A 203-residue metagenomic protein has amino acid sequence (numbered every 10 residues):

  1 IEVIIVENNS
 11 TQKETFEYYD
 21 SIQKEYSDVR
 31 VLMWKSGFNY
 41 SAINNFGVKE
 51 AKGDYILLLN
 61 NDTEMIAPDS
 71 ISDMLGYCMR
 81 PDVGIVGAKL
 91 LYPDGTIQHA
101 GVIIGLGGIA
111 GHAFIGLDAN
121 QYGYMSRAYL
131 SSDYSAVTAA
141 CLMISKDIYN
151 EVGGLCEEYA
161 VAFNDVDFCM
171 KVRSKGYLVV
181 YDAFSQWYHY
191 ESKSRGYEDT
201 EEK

Functional and structural regions predicted by a protein language model:
I1-S36: Acidic donor-binding segment of Leloir-type glycosyltransferases
N8, L59-D62, C156: Active-site acidic Asp-centered loop
W34-A51: Glycine-rich, basic loop-to-helix element that forms the pyrophosphate-binding segment of sugar-nucleotide handling
N39-A42, G105-D147, E151: A recurrent flexible, glycine/aromatic-enriched loop bordering the glycosyltransferase active site that acts as
I56: Short aromatic/hydrophobic "clamp" motif used to bind/position activated sugar donors
T63-I109: Conserved donor NDP-sugar-binding/catalytic core segment of glycosyltransferases
S70-M74, A128-G153, E157-Q186: A short, conserved alpha-helix in the catalytic core of glycosyltransferases
L91-D94, M170-K203: Active-site-adjacent helix/loop segment of glycosyltransferases that harbors family-specific signature motifs
